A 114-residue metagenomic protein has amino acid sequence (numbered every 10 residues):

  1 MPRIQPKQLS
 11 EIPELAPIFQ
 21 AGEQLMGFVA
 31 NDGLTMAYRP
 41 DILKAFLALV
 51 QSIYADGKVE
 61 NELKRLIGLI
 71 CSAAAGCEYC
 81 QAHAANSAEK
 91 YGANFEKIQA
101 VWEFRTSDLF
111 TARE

Functional and structural regions predicted by a protein language model:
M1-V59, A112: Mobile cap/lid helix-loop segments that border enzyme active or cofactor-binding sites and regulate substrate access
G33-L34, V50-Q51, G68, A85-N86 (+1 more regions): Amphipathic alpha-helical segments within well-ordered protein domains
L43, Q81-A100: Iron-sulfur (Fe-S) cluster-binding segments and ferredoxin-like electron-carrier domains, especially [2Fe-2S]
E60-I67: Alpha-helical scaffolds flanking conserved acidic
I67-A85: Short, thiol/selenol-centered motifs that function as redox-active sites or metal-ligating centers
E103-E114: Short Fe-S-cluster ligation motifs
